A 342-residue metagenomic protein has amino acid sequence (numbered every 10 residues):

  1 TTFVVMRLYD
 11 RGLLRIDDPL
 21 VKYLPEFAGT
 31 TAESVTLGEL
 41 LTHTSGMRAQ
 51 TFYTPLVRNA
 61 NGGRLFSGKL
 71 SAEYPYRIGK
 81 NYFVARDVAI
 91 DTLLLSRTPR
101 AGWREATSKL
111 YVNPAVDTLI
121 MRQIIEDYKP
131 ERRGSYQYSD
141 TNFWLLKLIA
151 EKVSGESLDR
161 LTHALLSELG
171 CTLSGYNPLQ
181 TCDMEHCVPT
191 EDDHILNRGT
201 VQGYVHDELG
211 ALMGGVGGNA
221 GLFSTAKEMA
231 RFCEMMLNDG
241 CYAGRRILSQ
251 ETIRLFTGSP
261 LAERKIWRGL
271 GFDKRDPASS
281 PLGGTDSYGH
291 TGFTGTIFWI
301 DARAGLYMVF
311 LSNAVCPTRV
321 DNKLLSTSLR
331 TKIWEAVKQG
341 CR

Functional and structural regions predicted by a protein language model:
F3-V4: Long, well-ordered hydrophobic secondary-structure segments characteristic of membrane-embedded and membrane-proximal
I16-T30, E168-L169: Short, glycine/proline-biased beta-turn/loop segments that scaffold the active-site neighborhood
D17, D159-T162, R330, W334: Hydrophobic face of alpha-helices
A32-D286: Short, surface-exposed loop or secondary-structure junction motifs that flank catalytic or metal-binding residues
E228, H290-R342: Structured C-terminal helix/loop/strand segments within mature extracytoplasmic catalytic/sensor domains
